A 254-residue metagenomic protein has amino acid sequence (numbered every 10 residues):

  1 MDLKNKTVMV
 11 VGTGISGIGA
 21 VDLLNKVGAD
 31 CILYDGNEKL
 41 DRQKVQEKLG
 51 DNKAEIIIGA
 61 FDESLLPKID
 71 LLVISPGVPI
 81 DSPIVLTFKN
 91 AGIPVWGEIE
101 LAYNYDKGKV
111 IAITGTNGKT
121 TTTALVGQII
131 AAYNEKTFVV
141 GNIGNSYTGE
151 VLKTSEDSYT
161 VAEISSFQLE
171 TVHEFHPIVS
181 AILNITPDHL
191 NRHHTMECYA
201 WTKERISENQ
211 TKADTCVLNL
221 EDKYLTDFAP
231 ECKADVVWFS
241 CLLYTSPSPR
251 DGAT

Functional and structural regions predicted by a protein language model:
M1-G97, L101: N-terminal leader/targeting and accessory segments in enzymes
T13, G36, T116, N142 (+1 more regions): Cofactor-binding loop segments of dinucleotide-utilizing enzymes, especially the Rossmann-like FAD- and NAD(P)+-binding
S16, S75, S165-S166, S240 (+1 more regions): Short linear Ser/Thr-Pro motifs
N25-K26, E63-P67, P76-L220, Y224-A234: Phosphate-binding loop of NTP-binding sites
L33-Y34, I57, C216-N219, V236-F239: Short, hydrophobic beta-strand segments that form beta-sheet elements in well-ordered domains
E47, V237-L243: Short, solvent-exposed secondary-structure boundary motifs
Y244-T254: Single conserved hydrophobic/aromatic residue that forms the stacking wall/gate of nucleotide- or nucleobase-binding
